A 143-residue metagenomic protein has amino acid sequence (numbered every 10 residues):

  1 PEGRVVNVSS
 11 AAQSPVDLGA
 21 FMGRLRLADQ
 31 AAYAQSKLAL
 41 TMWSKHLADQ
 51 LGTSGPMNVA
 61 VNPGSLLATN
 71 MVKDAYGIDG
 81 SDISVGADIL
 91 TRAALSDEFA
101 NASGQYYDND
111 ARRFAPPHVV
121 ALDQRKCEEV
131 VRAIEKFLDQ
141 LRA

Functional and structural regions predicted by a protein language model:
P1-G55, N62-G77: Catalytic loop of short-chain dehydrogenase/reductase
D29-Y33, I83-A87, V130-I134: Glycine-rich loops and low-complexity Gly/Arg-rich segments that provide flexible linkers or classic glycine-based
A34-K37, G80-I83, Q124: Short, solvent-exposed loop/helix junctions and linker helices that flank or host conserved functional motifs
L38-K45, S84-D88, E128: A structural signal for well-ordered alpha-helical segments within the folded catalytic domains of diverse enzymes
S44-A48, T91, V131, E135-L138: Non-transmembrane alpha-helical segments in soluble domains of secreted/periplasmic/extracellular proteins
D49-R113: SDR active-site lid
D97-A143: C-terminal tail/cap regions
